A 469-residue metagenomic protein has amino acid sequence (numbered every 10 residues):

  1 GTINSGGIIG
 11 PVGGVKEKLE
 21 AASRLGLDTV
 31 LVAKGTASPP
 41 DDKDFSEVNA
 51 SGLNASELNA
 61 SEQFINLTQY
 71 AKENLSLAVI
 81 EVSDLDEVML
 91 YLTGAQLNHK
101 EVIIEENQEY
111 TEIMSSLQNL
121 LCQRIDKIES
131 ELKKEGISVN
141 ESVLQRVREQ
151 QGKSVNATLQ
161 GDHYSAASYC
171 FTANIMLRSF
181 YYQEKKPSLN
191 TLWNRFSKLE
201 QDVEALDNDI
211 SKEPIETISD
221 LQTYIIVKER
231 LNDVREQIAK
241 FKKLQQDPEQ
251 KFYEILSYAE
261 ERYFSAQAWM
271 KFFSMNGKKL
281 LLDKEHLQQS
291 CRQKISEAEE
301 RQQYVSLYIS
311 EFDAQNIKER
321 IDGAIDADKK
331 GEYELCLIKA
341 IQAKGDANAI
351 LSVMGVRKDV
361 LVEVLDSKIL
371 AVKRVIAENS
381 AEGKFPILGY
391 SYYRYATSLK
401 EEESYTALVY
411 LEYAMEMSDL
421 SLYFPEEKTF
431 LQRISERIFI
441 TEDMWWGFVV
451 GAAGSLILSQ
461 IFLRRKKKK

Functional and structural regions predicted by a protein language model:
G1-V155, S165-A167, L199-N232, Q302 (+2 more regions): Peripheral, non-AAA+ core regions of ATP-driven protein-machinery
M114-S130, L281-E300, G355-L370: Short, charge-rich, low-complexity alpha-helical interaction segments
R148-G152, F171-F180, S219-K243, I317-A324 (+2 more regions): Long, amphipathic, charge-rich alpha-helical segments that form helical bundles/coiled-coils
V155-Q183, K242-S274, I325-S352, E403-Y423: Charged, amphipathic alpha-helical scaffolding segments
Y182, N190-S296, E300-F312, E319-D322: Long, low-complexity or tandemly repetitive, helically biased scaffold regions used for multimeric assembly/adhesion
G331-E436: Membrane-proximal extracellular "stem/stalk" segments of glycoproteins immediately N-terminal to a transmembrane helix
I434-V450: Juxtamembrane/start-of-transmembrane alpha-helix segments at the extracytoplasmic/lumenal side of membrane anchors
S455-K469: C-terminal membrane-anchoring or membrane-association module
